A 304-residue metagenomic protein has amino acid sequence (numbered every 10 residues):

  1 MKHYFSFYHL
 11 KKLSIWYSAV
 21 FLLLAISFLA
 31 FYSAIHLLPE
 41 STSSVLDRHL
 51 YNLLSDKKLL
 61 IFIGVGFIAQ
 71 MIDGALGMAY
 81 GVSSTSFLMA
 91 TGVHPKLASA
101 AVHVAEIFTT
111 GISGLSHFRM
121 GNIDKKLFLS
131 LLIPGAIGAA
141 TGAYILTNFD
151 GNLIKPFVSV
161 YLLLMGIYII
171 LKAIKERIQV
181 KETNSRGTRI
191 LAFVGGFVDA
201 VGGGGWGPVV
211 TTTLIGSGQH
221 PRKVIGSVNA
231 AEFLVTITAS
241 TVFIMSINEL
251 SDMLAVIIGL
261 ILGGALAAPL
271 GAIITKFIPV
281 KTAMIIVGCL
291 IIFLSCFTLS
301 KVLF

Functional and structural regions predicted by a protein language model:
K2-N52: Transmembrane alpha-helices
F7-L13, A34-L38, L115-L129, A140-V158 (+1 more regions): Transmembrane-helix boundary and interhelical-loop signature of multi-pass inner-membrane proteins
I26-S41, I112, R119, V160-T183 (+1 more regions): Transmembrane helix exit motif
S44-L60, I174-T183: A short, flexible low-complexity segment enriched in Lys/Arg and Gly/Pro that occurs in N-terminal basic tails
D47-N52, L59-G135, T188-V201, W206-K276: Small-residue-rich hydrophobic segments that form or flank transmembrane alpha-helices in multi-pass membrane proteins
Y80, T109-I112, I137-G142, L162-K172 (+1 more regions): Membrane-embedded alpha-helical core segments of multi-pass
H103, S159-L162, G166, N229 (+2 more regions): Residues within membrane-spanning alpha-helices of integral membrane proteins, especially the hydrophobic core/packing
